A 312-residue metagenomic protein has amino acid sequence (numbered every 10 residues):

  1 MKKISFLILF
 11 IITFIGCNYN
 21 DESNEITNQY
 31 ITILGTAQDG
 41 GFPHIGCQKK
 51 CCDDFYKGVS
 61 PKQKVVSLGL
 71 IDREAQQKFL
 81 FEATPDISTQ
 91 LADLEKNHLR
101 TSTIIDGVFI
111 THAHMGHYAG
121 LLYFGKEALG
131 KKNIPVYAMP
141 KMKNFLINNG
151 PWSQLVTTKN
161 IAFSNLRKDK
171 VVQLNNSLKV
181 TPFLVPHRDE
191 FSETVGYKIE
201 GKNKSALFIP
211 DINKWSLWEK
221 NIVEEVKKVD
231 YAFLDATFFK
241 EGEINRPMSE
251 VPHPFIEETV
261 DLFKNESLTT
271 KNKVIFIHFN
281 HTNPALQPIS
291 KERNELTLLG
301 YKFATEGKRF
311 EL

Functional and structural regions predicted by a protein language model:
K2-L9: Sec-dependent signal peptide recognition, specifically the positively charged N-region followed immediately by
I15-G16: C-terminal motif of bacterial Sec signal peptides marking the signal peptidase cleavage site
E22-K96, R100, F163-E225, R309-L312: Core dinuclear metal-dependent hydrolase active-site scaffold
T27, K132, V156-A162, N175-L178 (+1 more regions): A short helix-to-beta-strand connector/capping loop
G40-F42, H114-G120, F145, R188-D189 (+3 more regions): Active-site environment of divalent metal-dependent phosphoester hydrolases
K64, I71-Y137, D230: Active-site metal-binding motif and surrounding structural segment of the metallo-beta-lactamase
K141-G150: A short, active-site helix/loop in glycosyltransferases that binds the activated sugar's phosphate group
N203-S205, I212-R309: Cap/insert and terminal regions of metallo-dependent hydrolase folds
